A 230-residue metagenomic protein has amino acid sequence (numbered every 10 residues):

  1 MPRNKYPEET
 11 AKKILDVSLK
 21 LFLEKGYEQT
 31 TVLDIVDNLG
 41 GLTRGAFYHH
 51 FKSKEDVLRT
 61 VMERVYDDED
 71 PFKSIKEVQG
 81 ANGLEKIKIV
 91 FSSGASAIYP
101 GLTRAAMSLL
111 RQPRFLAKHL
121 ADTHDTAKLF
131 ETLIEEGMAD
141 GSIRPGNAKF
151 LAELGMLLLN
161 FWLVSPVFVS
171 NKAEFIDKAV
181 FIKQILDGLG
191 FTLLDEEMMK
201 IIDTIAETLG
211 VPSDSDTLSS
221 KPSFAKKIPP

Functional and structural regions predicted by a protein language model:
T10-S18, I35, V61-V65, E69 (+1 more regions): Generic hydrophobic, amphipathic alpha-helix propensity
K13, L21-D56, T60: Helix-turn-helix
T60, P71-R104, A117, A152-G155: Hydrophobic alpha-helical connector segments
L84-E85, A121-D122, A139-L154, K172-K178: All-alpha amphipathic helical-bundle segments outside canonical DNA-binding/catalytic cores that form hydrophobic
K88, E131, E135, A148-M156 (+3 more regions): Short, well-structured alpha-helical segments
A95-I143, K149-F150: Short secondary-structure transition hinges
T132, N171-P230: C-terminal peripheral helix-coil segments that are non-catalytic and often amphipathic
W162-S165: Membrane-embedded alpha-helical segments of multi-pass transporters/permeases
